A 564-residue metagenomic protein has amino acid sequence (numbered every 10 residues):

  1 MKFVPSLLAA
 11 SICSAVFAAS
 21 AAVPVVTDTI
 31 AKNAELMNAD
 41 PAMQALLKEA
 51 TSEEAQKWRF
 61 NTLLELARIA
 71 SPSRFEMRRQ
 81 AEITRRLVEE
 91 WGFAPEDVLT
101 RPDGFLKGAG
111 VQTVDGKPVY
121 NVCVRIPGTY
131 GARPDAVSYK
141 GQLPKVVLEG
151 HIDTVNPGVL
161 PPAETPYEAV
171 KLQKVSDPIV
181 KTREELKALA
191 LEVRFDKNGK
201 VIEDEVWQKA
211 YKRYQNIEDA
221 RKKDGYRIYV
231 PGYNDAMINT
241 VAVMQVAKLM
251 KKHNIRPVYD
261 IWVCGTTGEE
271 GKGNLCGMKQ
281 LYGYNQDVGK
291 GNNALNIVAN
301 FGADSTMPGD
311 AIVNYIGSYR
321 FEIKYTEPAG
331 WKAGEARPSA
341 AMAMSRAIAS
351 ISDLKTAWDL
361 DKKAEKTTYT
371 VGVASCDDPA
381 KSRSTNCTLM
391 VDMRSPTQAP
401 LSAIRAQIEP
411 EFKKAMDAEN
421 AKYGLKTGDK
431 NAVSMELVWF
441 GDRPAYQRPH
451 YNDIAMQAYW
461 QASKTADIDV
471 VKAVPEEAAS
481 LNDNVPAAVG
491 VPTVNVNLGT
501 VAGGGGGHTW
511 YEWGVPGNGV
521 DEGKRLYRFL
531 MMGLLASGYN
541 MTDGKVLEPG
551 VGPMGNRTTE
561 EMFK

Functional and structural regions predicted by a protein language model:
M1-A21: Gram-negative bacterial Sec-dependent N-terminal signal peptides
A22-R74, E89-W91, G317: N-terminal hydrophobic or amphipathic helices/low-complexity stretches enriched in small/hydrophobic/Pro/Gly
V23-A45, R68, M342-K564: Metal-dependent amide/peptide-bond hydrolase catalytic core, centered on the "pita-bread" metallohydrolase fold
T62-L143: A non-catalytic alpha/beta surface segment that caps or lines the substrate-entry region of metallo-dependent hydrolase
K107-P118, V122-P127, G131-G265: Active-site metal-coordination/substrate-binding segment of hydrolases, especially metallo-dependent peptidases
A132-P134, W331-E335, Q398-I404: Short, conserved charged micro-motifs
A190-S318, V371, C376, M541 (+2 more regions): Acidic/histidine-rich catalytic neighborhood of metal-dependent amide-processing enzymes
